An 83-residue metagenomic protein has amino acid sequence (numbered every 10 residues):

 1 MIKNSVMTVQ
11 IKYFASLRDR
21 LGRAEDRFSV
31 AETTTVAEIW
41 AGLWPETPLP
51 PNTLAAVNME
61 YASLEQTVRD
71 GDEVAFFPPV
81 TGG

Functional and structural regions predicted by a protein language model:
M1-G82: Ubiquitin-like/PB1-type beta-grasp interaction modules and other compact soluble beta-rich domains
